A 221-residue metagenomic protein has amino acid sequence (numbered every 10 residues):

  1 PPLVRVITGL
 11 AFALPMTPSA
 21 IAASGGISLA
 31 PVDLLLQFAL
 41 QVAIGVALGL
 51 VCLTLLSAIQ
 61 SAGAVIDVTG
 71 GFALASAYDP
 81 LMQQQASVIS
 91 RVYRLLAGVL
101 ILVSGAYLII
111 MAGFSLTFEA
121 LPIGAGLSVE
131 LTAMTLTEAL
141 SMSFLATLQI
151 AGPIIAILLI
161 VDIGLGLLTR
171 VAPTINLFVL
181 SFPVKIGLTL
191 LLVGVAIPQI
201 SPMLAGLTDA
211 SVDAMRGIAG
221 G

Functional and structural regions predicted by a protein language model:
P2-G221: Hydrophobic alpha-helical segments and their helix-loop boundaries in membrane and membrane-proximal proteins
